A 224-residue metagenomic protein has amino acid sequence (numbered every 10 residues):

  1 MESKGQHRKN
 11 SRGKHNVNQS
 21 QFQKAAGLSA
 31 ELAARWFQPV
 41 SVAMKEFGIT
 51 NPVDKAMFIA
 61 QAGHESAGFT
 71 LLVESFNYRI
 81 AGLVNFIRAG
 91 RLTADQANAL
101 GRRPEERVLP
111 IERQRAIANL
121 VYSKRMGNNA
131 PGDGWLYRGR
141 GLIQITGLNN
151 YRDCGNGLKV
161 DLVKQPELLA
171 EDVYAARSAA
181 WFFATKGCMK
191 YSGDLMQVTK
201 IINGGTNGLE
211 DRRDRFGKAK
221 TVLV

Functional and structural regions predicted by a protein language model:
M1-V17: N-terminal secretory targeting signals
E2, N10, I201-V224: Low-complexity, Gly/Ser/Thr/Pro-rich intrinsically disordered linker/tail segments
R12-R35, P39, G63-S178: Peptidoglycan-targeting cell-wall enzymes and recognition modules
F37-G48, F58-G63, K200-N203: Amphipathic alpha-helical segments that form the core helices of the histone-fold
K45-T50, K164-E167: Short, mixed-charge amphipathic alpha-helical segments
G48-F58, L71-S75, M189-T199: Surface-exposed patches in mature extracellular/periplasmic domains of secreted proteins
A62-S66, G147, G193-G208: Acidic helix/loop microenvironments that form the catalytic cleft of cell-wall polysaccharide enzymes
Y174-A176, T185-M189: Proteins synthesized as precursors that undergo proteolytic processing into mature forms
